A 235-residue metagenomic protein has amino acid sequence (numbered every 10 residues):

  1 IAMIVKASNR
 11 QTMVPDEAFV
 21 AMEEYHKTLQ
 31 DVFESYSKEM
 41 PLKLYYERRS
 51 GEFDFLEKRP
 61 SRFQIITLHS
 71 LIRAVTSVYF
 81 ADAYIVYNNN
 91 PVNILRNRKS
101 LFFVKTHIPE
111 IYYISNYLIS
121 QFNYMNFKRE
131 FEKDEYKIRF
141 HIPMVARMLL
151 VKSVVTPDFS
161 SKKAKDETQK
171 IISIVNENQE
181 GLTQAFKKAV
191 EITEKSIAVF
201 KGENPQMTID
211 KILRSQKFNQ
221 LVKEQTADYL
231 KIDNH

Functional and structural regions predicted by a protein language model:
A2-D158: C-terminal catalytic or substrate-handling cores of phosphate/nucleotide- and metal-cofactor-dependent proteins acting
P143-H235: C-terminal accessory/interaction regions of large nucleic acid-associated machines
